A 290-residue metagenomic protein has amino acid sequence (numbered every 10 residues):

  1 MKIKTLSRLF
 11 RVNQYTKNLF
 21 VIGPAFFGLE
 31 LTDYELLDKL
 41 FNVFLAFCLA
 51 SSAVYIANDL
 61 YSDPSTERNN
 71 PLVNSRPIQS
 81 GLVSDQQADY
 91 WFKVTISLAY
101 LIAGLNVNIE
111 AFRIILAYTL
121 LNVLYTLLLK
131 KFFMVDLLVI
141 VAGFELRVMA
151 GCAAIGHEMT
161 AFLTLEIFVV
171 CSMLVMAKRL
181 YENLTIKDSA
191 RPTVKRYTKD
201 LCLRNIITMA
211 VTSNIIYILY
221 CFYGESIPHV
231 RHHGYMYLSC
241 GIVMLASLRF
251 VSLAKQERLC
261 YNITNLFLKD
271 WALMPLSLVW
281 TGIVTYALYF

Functional and structural regions predicted by a protein language model:
M1-P71, S80-K93: Topogenic membrane-insertion module of multi-pass membrane proteins
I3-S7, E145-F290: C-terminal membrane-associated helical module and adjoining short loops/tails
S7-N13, P77-D89, N106-A111, L128-L137 (+1 more regions): Short, amphipathic, aromatic/basic-enriched membrane-interface segments that mark the entry/exit of transmembrane
L19, G23, F41-S52, K93-L101 (+10 more regions): Generic alpha-helical transmembrane segments of integral inner-membrane proteins, especially permease/transport modules
F26, A53, L60, P64 (+8 more regions): Residues within alpha-helical transmembrane segments of multi-pass membrane proteins, especially transporters, ion
E35-L40, I109-I115, F133-L137, E158-T164 (+1 more regions): Short, aromatic-rich membrane-interface segments at the entry and exit of alpha-helical transmembrane domains
D63, R68-I115, A161-S172, R204-N214 (+1 more regions): Multi-pass membrane catalytic core of lipid/isoprenoid biosynthesis enzymes
Q87-T126, K130, N214-L248, F290: Transmembrane helix-loop-helix
